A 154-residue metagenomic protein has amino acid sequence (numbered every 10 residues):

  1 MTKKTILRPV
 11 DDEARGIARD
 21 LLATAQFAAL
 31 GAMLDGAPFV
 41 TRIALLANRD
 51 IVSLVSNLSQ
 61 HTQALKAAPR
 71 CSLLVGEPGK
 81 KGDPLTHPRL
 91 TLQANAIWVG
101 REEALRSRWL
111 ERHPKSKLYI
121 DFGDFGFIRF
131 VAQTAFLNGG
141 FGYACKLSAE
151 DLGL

Functional and structural regions predicted by a protein language model:
M1-L154: Binding-site signature for planar aromatic cofactors or substrates
